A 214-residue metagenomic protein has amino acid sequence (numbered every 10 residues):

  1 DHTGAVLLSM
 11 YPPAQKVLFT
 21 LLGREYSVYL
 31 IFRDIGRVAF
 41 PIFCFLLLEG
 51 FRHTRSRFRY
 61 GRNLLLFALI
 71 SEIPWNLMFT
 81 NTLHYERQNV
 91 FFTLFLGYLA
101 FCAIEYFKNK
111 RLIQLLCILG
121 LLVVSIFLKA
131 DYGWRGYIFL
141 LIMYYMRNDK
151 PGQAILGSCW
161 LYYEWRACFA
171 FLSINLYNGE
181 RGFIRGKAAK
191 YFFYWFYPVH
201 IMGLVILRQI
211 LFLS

Functional and structural regions predicted by a protein language model:
D1-S214: Alpha-helical transmembrane segments and their immediate juxtamembrane cytosolic regions
